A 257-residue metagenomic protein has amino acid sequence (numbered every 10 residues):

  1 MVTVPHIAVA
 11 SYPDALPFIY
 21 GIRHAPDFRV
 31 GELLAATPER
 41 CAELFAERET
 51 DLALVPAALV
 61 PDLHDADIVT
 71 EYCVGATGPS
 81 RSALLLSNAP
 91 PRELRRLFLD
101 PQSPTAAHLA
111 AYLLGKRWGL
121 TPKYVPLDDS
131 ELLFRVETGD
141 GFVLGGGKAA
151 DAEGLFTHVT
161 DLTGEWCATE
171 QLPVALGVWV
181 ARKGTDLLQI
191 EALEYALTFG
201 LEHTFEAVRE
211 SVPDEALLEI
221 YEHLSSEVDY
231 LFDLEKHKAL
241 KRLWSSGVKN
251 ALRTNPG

Functional and structural regions predicted by a protein language model:
M1-G257: Domain-level signature for soluble enzymes in the chorismate/prephenate branch of the shikimate pathway
